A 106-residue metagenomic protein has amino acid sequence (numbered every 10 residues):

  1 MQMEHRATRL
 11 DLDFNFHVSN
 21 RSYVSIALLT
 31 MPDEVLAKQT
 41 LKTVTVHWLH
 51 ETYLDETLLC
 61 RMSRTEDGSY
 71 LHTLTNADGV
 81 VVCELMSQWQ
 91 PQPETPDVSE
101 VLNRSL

Functional and structural regions predicted by a protein language model:
M1-T40, E94-L106: Hot-dog-fold acyl-thioester-processing enzymes
F14, S19, S25, Y53-D55 (+2 more regions): A broad, structure-centric signal for solvent-exposed, well-ordered loop/edge residues that line or flank functional
E34-L71: A conserved acidic, glycine/proline-rich C-terminal tail/linker
T52-L54, S63-L106: HotDog/MaoC-like acyl-thioester-processing domains
